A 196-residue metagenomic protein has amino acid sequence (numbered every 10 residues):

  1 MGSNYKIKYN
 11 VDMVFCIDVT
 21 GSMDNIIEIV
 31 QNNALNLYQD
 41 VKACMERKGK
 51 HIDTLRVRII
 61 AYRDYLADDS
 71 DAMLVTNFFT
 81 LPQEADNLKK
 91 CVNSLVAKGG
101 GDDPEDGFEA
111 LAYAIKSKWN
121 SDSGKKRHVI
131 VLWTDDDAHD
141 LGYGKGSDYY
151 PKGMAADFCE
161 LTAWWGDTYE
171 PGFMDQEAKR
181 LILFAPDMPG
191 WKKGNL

Functional and structural regions predicted by a protein language model:
M1-K8, E46-H51, A114-H128, P171-D175: Surface-exposed acidic, glycine-flexible loop patches that form ligand/cofactor-binding and adhesion interfaces
G2-N10, P82-K89: Active-site-adjacent bridging/hinge elements
I7-T76, L111-Y113, V129-W133: Von Willebrand factor
V19-M23, D64-A67, G100, D135-D140 (+1 more regions): Solvent-exposed loop/turn segments at secondary-structure junctions within structured extracellular/periplasmic domains
M23-A34, G100-E109, M154-F158: Phosphate/oxyanion-binding active-site loops and adjacent basic polyanion-contact surfaces
V41-C44, D86-K89, C159-E160: Short, surface-exposed, polar/charged, turn-prone segments marking secondary-structure boundaries
D69, V75-L132, A138-H139: Von Willebrand factor
D136-L196: VWA/integrin I-like adhesion module and closely mimicked acidic/polar interface patches used
